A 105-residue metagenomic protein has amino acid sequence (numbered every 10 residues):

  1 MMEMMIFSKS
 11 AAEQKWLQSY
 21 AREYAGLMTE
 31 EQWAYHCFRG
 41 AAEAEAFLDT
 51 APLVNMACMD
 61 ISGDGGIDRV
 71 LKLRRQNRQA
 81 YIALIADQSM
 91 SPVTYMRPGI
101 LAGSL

Functional and structural regions predicted by a protein language model:
M1-M4: Extreme N-terminal starter segment of soluble prokaryotic enzymes
S8: Conserved acidic carboxylate
A11-H36: Two-component/phosphorelay signaling modules centered on CheY-like receiver
E13, A44, S91-P92: Flexible, glycine-rich phosphate/dinucleotide-binding loops and adjacent beta-alpha linkers at cofactor/substrate
Q18, C37-M56: Acidic, metal-coordinating helix/loop segments flanking the phosphotransfer/catalytic sites of two-component signaling
E23-L27, A46-T50, R75: Secondary-structure boundary motif
Y35-C37, G103-S104: Conserved beta-strand scaffold positions in the cores of enzyme catalytic domains, especially in NTP/NDP-utilizing
A51-L105: CheY-like receiver
